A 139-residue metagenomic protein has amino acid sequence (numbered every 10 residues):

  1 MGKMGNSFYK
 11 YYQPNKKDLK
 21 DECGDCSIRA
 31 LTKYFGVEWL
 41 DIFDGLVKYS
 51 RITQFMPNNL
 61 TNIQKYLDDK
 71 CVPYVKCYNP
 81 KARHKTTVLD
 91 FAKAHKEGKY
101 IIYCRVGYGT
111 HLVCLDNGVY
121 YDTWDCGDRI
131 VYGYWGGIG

Functional and structural regions predicted by a protein language model:
M1-Y74: Active-site nucleophile-adjacent alpha helix/oxyanion-hole segment immediately C-terminal to the catalytic cysteine
Y49-G107, D116-D125, V131-Y132: Conserved active-site-adjacent core of cysteine acyl-enzyme catalytic domains
V113: Short acidic-hydrophobic catalytic motif
G133-G139: Charged phosphate-binding loop/patch that engages nucleotide di/tri-phosphates or the phosphate backbone of nucleic
